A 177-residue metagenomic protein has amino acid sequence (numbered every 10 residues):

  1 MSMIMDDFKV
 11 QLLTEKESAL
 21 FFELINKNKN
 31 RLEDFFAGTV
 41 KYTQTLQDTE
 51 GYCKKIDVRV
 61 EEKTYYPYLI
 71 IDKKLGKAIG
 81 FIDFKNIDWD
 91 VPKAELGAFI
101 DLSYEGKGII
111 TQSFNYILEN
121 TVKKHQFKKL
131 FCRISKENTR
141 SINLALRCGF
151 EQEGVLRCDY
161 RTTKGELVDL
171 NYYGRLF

Functional and structural regions predicted by a protein language model:
M1-L20, K27-R31, P67-F177: Acyl-donor (CoA/ACP) binding surface of acyl/acetyltransferases
L20-N26, V40, T49: N-terminal short leaders/motifs
L24, Y52-I56, I117: A ubiquitous structural signal for well-ordered alpha-helices
I25-N28, F36-T39, I56, C148: Alpha-helix boundary/capping residues
E33-K55: Conserved GNAT-fold acetyl-CoA-binding loop/helix
K41-Y42, K54-L69: A short helix-loop-beta-strand connector motif used in the catalytic cores of GNAT acetyltransferases and, in some
